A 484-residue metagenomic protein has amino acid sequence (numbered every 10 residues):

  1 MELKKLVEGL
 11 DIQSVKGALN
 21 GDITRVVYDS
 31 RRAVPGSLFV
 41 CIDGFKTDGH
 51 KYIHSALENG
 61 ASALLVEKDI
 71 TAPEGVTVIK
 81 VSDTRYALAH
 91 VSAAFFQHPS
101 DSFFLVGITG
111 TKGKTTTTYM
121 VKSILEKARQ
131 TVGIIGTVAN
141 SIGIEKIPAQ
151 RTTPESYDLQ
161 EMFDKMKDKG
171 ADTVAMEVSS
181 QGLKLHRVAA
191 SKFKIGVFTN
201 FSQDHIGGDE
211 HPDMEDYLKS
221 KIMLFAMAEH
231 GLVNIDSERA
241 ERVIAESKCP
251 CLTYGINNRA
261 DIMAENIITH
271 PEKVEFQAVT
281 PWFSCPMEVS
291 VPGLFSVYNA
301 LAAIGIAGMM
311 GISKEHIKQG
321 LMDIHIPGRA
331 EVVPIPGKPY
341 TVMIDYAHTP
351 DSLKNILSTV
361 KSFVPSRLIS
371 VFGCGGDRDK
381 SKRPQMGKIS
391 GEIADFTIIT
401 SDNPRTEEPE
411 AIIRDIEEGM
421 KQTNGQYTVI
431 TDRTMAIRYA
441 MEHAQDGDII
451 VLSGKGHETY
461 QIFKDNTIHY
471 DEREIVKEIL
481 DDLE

Functional and structural regions predicted by a protein language model:
M1-H90, A94, A226, E238 (+6 more regions): N-terminal leader/targeting and accessory segments in enzymes
M1-I12, P35-L38, K248, W282 (+2 more regions): ATP-dependent carboxylate-amine ligase
V7-L10, L88-G231, I235, R239-C249 (+1 more regions): Phosphate-binding loop of NTP-binding sites
Q13, E74-S82, K146-Q150, K248-G255: Active-site regions of enzymes building and remodeling cell-envelope glycoconjugates
G44-F45, I70, S180-Q181, S202-H205 (+5 more regions): Short glycine-rich anion-binding loops that position phosphate/pyrophosphate groups of nucleotides and phosphorylated
E58, S62-K68, L232-I235, V371-F372 (+1 more regions): Short internal beta-strands
V66, S82, G136, V178 (+4 more regions): Short loop/edge segments at beta-strand edges and connector loops that shape dinucleotide/nucleotide cofactor-binding
I70-G75, D168-K169, K194-T341, P365 (+1 more regions): Acidic, Mg2+-coordinating active-site environments of NTP-dependent enzymes
